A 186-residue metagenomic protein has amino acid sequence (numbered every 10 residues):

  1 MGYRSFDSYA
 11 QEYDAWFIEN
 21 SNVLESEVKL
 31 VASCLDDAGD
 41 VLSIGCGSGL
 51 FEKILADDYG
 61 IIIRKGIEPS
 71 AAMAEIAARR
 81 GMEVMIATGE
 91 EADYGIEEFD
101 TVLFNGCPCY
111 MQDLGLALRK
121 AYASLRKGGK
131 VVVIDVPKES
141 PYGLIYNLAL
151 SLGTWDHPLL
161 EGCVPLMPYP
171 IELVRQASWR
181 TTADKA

Functional and structural regions predicted by a protein language model:
M1-D36, L50-I54, M73: Conserved class I S-adenosyl-L-methionine
D40, G129-K130: Short glycine-centered segments of the SAM/dcSAM-binding site in methyltransferase folds
L42-A92: Class I SAM-dependent methyltransferase SAM/SAH-binding core
L103: A conserved beta-strand element that flanks and buttresses the S-adenosyl-L-methionine
G106-C107: Short catalytic micro-motifs in class I SAM-dependent methyltransferases
G115-K127: A short glycine-rich, Lys/Arg-flanked "PGG" loop and its adjoining helix->strand segment in the class I
V132-H157: Conserved class I S-adenosyl-L-methionine
T154-R180: Acceptor-substrate binding/catalytic loop of class I
